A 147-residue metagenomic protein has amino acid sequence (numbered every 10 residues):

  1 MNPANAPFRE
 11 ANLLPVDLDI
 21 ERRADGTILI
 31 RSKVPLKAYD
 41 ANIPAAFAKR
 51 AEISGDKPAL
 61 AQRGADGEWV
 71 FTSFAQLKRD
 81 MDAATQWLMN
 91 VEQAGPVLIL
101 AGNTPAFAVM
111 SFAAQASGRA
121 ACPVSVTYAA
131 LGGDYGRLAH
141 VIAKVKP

Functional and structural regions predicted by a protein language model:
M1-V34: AMP-binding adenylation
D19-I28, A46-T72: AMP-dependent adenylate-forming
R31-A41, G67-T72: Acyl-group handling in specialized metabolite and lipid biosynthesis
R50, L60, Q76-L77, M81 (+4 more regions): Adenylate-forming
D56, G118-R119, P147: Short glycine/serine/threonine/alanine-rich loop segments
G67-T72, T85-G132: Conserved AMP-binding/adenylate-forming
Y128-P147: Conserved ATP-dependent adenylate/AMP-binding module captured primarily in the ANL superfamily
